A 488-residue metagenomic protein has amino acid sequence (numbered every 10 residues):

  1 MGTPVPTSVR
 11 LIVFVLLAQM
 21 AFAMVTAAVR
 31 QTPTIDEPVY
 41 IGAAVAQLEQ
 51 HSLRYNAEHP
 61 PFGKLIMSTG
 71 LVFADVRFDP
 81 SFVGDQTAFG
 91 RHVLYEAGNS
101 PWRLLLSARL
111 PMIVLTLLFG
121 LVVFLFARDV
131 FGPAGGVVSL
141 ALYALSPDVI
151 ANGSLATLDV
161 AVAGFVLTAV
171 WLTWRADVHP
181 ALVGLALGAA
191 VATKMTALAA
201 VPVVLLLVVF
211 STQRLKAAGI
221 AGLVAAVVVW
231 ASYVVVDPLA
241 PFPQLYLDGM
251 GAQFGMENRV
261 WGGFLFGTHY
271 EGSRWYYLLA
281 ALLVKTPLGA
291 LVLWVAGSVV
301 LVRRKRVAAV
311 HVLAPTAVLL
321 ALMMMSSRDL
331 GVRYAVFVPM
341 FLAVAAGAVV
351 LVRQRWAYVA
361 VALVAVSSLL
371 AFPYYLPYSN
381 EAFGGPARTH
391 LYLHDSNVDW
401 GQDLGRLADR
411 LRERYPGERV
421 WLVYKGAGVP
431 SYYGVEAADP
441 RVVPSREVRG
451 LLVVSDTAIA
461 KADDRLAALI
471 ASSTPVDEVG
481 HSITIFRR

Functional and structural regions predicted by a protein language model:
V9-V15, P80-R91, V123-L145, V178 (+3 more regions): Transmembrane-helix signature of polytopic, membrane-embedded enzymes that assemble or transfer cell-envelope glycans
I12-L17, P202, G219-L223, V227 (+2 more regions): Signature aromatic-anchored transmembrane alpha helix within multi-pass, membrane-resident enzymes that catalyze glycan
L16-L17, S139, W294-V295, R304-M324 (+1 more regions): Transmembrane alpha-helix segments characteristic of polytopic inner-membrane glycan-assembly/cell-envelope
E49, L53-I113, L239-E271: Interfacial juxtamembrane loops and adjacent helix segments that form the catalytic/substrate-binding surfaces
L121-F126, A161-H179, A186, F341-A345: Specific aromatic-rich, kink-prone transmembrane helix
V123, A281, T286-R306: Hydrophobic, aromatic-rich transmembrane alpha-helices and their immediate juxtamembrane boundary segments
S139-A144, W171, L187, V191: Short helix- or helix-capping micro-motifs that position conserved polar/aromatic residues at function-defining sites
F383-R488: C-terminal luminal/periplasmic domains and tails of membrane-associated envelope-modifying transferases
